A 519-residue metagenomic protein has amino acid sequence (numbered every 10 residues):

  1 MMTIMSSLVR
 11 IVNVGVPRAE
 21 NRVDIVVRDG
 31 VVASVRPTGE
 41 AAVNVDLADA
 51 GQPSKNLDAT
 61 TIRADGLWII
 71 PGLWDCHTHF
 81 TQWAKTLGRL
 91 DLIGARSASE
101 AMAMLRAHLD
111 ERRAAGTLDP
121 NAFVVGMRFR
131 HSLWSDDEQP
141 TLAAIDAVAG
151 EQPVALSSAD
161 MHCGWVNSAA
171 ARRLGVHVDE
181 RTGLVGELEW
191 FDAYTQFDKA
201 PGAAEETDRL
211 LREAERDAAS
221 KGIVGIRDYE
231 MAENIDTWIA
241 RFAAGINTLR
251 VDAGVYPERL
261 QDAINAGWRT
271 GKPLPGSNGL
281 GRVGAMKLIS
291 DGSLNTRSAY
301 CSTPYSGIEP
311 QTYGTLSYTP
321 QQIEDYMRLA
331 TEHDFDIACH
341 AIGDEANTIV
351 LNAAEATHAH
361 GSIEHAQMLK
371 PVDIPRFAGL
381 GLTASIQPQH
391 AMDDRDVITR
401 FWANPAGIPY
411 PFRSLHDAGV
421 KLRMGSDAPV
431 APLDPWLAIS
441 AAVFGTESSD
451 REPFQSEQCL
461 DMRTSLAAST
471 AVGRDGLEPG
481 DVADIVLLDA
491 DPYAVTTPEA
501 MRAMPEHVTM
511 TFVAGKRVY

Functional and structural regions predicted by a protein language model:
I4-N13, P17-R28, V32-G51, K55-W268 (+6 more regions): Divalent metal-binding segments
V12, D434, T446-A471, D475-Y519: C-terminal cap of metal-dependent C-N hydrolases
A84, S168, I235, I239 (+4 more regions): Histidine/acidic-residue-rich catalytic or RNA/ligand-binding cores of hydrolases and nuclease-related proteins
T86-G94, H360, H365, D394-N404 (+3 more regions): Short beta-alpha connecting loops at secondary-structure transitions that line or flank enzyme active sites
N167, G222, V283, G292 (+7 more regions): Conserved, mostly hydrophobic/aromatic
L249-K287, S362-Q367, P371, V397-K421: Phosphate/diphosphate-binding loops
L294-R297, F335-D344, I386-P388, L415-A438 (+1 more regions): Short acidic/histidine-rich active-site segments
E355-H360, R376-S385, A418-K421, V443-F444: Glycine-enriched alpha-helix->loop->beta-strand junction motifs that scaffold or abut catalytic
